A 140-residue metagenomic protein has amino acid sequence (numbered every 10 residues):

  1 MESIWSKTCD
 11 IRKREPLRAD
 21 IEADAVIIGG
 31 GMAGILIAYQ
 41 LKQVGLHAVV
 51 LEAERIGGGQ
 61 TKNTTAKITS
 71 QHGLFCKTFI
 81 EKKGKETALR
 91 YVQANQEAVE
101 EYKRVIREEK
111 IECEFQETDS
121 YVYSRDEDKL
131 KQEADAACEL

Functional and structural regions predicted by a protein language model:
M1-A25, Q43: Extreme N-terminal leader/targeting segments of oxidoreductases
D20-V50: N-terminal Rossmann-like FAD-binding beta1-loop-alpha1 element of flavoenzymes
I35, G57-G58: Catalytic P-loop NTPase motifs of RecA-like helicase/translocase cores
L41, N63-A66, A136: Short, glycine/charged-enriched secondary-structure capping and boundary segments
G59, N63-A94: Glycine-rich active-site loop/strand segments that organize a redox cofactor
K82-L140: Rossmann-like flavin
